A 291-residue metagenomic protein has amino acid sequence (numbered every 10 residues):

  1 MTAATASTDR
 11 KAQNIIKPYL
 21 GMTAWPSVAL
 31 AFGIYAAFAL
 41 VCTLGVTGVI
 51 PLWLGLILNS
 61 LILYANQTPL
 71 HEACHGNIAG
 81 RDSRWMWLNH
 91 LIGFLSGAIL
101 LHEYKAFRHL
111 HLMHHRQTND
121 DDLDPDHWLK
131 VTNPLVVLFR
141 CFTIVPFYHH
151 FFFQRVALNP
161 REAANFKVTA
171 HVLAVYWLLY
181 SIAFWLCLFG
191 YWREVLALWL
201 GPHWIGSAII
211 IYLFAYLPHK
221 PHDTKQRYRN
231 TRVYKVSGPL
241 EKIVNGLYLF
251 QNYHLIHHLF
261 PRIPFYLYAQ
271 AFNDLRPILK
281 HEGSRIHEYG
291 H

Functional and structural regions predicted by a protein language model:
M1-S60, P69, F94-W199, R262-H291: Non-catalytic, topology-defining segments of multipass membrane proteins
L61, F147-Y148, L240-Q251: Long helical/loop segments within the catalytic core of UDP-sugar-dependent glycosyltransferases, especially the large
L61-A73, E103, G201-Q226: Transmembrane alpha-helical segments that form the membrane-embedded catalytic/substrate-channel core of multi-pass
L63-G80, A106-N119, P218-P221, Q251-F265: Acidic (Asp/Glu-rich) catalytic motifs at the cytosolic membrane interface
G76-L101, D122-L135, K225-E241: Juxtamembrane helix-capping/reentrant segments at transmembrane boundaries
D82-H90, H109-L112, F139-H149, H222-R232 (+2 more regions): Juxtamembrane/interfacial segments around transmembrane helices
E162-V168, L200-G201, K225-V236: Membrane-helix boundary/juxtamembrane motif in polytopic membrane proteins
